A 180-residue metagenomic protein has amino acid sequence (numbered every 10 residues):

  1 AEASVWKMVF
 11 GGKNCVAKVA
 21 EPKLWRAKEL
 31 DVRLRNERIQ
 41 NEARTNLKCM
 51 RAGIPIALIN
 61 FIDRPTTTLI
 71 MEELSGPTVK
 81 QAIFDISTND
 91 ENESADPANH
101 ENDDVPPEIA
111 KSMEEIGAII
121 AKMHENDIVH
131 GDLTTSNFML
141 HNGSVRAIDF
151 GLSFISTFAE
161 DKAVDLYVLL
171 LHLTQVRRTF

Functional and structural regions predicted by a protein language model:
A1-Q40: ATP-binding glycine-rich loop module of kinase domains
W25, R35-I39, M50, I54-E115: Conserved structural core of kinase catalytic domains
C49, I119-M123: Conserved hydrophobic alpha-helix
E125-T135: Catalytic-loop of the protein kinase fold
N137-A147: Conserved protein kinase catalytic/activation segment
R146-F180: C-lobe/activation-segment region of protein kinase-like
